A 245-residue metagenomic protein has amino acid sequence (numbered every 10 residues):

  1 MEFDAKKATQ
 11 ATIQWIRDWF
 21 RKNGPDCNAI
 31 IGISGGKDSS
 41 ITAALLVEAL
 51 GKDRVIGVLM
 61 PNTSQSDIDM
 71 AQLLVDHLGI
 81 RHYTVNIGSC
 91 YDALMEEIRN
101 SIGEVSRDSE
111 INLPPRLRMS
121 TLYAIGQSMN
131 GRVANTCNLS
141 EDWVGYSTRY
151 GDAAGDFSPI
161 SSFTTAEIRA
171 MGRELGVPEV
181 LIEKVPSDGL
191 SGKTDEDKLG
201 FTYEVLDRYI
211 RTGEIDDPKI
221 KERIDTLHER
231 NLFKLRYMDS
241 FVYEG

Functional and structural regions predicted by a protein language model:
M1-I31, D53-I56, T63, Q72-C90 (+3 more regions): ATP/NTP-dependent adenylation/nucleotidyl-transfer catalytic domains that generate, transfer, or process NMP-activated
G36: Conserved G/P- and acidic residue-centered "switch" motifs that form tight phosphate/ATP-binding loops in soluble
S39, M60-N62: Extended, folded domain segments that form the structural surfaces/walls around functional sites
S40-A43, I68-Q72: Short, surface-exposed alpha-helical segments at coil->helix boundaries
A44-E48: Short, well-ordered alpha-helices that flank and scaffold nucleotide-derived cofactor binding pockets
R116: Catalytic-core regions of hydrolytic enzymes
